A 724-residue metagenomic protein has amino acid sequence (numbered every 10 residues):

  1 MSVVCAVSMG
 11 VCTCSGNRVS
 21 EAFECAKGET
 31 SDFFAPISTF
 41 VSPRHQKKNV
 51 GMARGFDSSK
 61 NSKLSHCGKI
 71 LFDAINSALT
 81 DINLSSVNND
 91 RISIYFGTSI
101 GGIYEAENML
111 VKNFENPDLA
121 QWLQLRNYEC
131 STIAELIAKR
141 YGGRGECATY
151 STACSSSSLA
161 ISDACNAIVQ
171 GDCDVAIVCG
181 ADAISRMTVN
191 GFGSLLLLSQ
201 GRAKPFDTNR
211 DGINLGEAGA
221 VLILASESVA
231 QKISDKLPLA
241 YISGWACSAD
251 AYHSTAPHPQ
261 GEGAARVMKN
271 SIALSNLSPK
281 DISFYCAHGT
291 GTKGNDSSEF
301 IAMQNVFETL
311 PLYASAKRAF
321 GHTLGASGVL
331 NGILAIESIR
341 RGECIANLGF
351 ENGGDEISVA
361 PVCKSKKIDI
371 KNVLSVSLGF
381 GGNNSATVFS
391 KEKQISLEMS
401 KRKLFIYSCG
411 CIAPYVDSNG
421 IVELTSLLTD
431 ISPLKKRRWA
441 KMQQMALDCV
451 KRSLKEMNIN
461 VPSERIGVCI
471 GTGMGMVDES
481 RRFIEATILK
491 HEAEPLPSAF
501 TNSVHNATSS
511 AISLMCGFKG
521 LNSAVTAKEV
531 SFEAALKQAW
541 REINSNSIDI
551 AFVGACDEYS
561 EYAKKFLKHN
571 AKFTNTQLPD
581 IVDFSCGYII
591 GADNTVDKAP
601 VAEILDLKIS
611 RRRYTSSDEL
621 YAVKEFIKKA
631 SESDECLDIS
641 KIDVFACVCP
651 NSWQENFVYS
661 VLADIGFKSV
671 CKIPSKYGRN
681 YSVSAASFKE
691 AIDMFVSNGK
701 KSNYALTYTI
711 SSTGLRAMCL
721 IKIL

Functional and structural regions predicted by a protein language model:
M1-E146, N166-V169, S185, N190-N214 (+6 more regions): Conserved "HGTGT" condensation-loop signature of ketosynthase/thiolase-family condensing enzymes that catalyze
E146-S151, N522-T526: Short loop-beta-helix segment that forms the pyridoxal 5′-phosphate
C154, K528, N544: Glycine-rich, Trp-frequent "lid" loop and neighboring beta-strands that shape and gate the flavin cofactor pocket
S157, F532: Short conserved active-site loop signatures built around small residues
A160: Active-site histidine-anchored catalytic micro-motif
D163, Q538: Internal active-site segments that recognize and position negatively charged phosphoryl groups and nucleotide moieties
D172-V175, S547-D549: Alpha-to-beta junction loops
